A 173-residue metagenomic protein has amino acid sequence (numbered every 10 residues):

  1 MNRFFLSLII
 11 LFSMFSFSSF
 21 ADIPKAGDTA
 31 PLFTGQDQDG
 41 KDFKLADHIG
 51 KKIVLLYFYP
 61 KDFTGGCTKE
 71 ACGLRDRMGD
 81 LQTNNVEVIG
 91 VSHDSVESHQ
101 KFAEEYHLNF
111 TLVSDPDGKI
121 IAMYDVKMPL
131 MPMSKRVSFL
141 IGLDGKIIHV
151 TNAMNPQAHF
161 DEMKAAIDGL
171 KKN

Functional and structural regions predicted by a protein language model:
F4-L32: N-proximal helix/coil linker or "cap" segments that precede and/or mark the start of modular domains
P24, D37-Q38, D115, I141-G142: Short, acidic, Ser/Thr-enriched surface-loop or helix-capping motifs
A30-P31, I53-V54, K135-V137: Short loop/turn microsegments at loop-to-beta-strand junctions
F33-I53: A short beta-strand-turn-helix
H48-T68: Short active-site neighborhood of thiol/selenol oxidoreductases, capturing the structured segment around
T68-H107, G118-I120: Structural microenvironment flanking redox-active thiols in thiol-disulfide oxidoreductases
S134-N173: Thiol-/selenol-based redox modules, centered on thioredoxin-like and closely related oxidoreductase domains
